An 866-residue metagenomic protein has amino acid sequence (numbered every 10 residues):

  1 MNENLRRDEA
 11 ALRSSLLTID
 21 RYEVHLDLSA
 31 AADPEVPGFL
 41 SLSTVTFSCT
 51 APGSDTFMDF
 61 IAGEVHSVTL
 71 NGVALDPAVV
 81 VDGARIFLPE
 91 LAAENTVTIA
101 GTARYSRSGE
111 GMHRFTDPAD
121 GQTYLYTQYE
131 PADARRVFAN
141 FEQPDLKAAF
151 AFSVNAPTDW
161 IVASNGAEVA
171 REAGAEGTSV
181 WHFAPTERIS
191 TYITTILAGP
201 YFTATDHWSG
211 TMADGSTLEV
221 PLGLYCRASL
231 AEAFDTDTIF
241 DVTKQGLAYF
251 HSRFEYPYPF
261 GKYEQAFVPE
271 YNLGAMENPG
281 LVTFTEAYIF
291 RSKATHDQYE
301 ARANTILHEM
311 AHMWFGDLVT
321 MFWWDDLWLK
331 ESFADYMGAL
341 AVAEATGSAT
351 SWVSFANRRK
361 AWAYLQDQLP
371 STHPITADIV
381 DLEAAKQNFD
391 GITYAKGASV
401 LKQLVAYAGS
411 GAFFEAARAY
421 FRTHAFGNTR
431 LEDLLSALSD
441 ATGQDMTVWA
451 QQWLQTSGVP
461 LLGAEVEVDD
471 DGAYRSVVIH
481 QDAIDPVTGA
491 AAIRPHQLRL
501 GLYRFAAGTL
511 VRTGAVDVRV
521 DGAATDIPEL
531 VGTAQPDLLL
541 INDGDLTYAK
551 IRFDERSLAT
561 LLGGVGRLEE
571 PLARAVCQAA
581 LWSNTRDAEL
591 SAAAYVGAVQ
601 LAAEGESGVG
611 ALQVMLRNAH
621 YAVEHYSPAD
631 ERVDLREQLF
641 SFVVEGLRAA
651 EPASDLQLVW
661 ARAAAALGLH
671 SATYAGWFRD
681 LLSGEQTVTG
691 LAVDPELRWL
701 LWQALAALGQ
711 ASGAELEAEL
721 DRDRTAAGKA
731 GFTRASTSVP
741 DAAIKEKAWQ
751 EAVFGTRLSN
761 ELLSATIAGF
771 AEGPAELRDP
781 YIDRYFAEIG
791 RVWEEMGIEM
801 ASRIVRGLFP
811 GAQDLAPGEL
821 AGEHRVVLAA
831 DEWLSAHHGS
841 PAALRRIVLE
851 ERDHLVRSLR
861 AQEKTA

Functional and structural regions predicted by a protein language model:
M1-G261, S292, Y364-L365, F389-T393 (+17 more regions): Acidic/His-enriched low-complexity segments
I19-R21, P131, A149, I189 (+21 more regions): Alpha-helix initiation and N-capping motif
V45, F183, T211-G489, V614 (+4 more regions): Hydrophobic alpha-helical and helix-loop surface patches within well-folded domains that function as non-catalytic
G63, W352-V353, Q750-G755: Charge-dense, low-complexity polyampholytic segments
F87, T320, R418-A425, L434-D440 (+3 more regions): Conserved short loop/turn motifs at secondary-structure junctions
R188, Y288-I289, T320, A341 (+4 more regions): Short, glycine-/Ser/Thr-/acidic-enriched flexible segments
D471-Y474, G489-A491, F505, L510 (+1 more regions): Long, ordered, helix-rich scaffold segments
Q497-L500: Anion-recognition interface
